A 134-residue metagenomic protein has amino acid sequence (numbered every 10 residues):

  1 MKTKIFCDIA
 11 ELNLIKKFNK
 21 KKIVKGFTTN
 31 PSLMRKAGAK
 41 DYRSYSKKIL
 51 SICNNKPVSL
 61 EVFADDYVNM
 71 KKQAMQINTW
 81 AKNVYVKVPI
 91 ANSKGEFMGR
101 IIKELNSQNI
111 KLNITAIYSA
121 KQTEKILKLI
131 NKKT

Functional and structural regions predicted by a protein language model:
K2-T3, I9-K16, K21-V24, T28-K111: Active-site beta->alpha loop and helix N-cap motifs at the rims of alpha/beta catalytic domains
I110-T134: Catalytic alpha/beta core domains of metabolic enzymes, predominantly
